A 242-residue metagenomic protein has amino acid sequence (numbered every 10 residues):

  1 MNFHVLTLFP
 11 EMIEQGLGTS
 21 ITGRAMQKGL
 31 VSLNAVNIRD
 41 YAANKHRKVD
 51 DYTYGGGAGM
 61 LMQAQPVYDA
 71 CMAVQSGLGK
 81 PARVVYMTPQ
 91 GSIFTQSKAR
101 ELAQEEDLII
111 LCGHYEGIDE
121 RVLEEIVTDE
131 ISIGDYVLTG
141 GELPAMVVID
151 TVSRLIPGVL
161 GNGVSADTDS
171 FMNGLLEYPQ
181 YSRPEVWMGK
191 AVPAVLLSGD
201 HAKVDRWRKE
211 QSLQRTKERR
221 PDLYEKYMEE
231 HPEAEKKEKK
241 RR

Functional and structural regions predicted by a protein language model:
M1-Q75, H201-L223, R241: N-terminal nucleotide/polyanion-binding subdomain common to many enzyme families
H4-L6, N34-V36, R83-V85, L108-I109 (+1 more regions): Hydrophobic/aromatic beta-strand patches that form the interior of the parallel beta-sheet core in alpha/beta enzyme
Q63-H114, E120: S-adenosyl-L-methionine/SAH cofactor-binding core of RNA-modifying enzymes
V122-D169: Structured adenosyl-cofactor binding patch, chiefly the S-adenosyl-L-methionine
L143, L155-A194: Internal, active-site/partner-interface "lid" segment
V152, V195, R208-E210: GST superfamily/GST-like fold recognition
V195-V204, E230: An accessory alpha-helical subdomain
E235-R241: Oxyanion-binding "anion nests"
